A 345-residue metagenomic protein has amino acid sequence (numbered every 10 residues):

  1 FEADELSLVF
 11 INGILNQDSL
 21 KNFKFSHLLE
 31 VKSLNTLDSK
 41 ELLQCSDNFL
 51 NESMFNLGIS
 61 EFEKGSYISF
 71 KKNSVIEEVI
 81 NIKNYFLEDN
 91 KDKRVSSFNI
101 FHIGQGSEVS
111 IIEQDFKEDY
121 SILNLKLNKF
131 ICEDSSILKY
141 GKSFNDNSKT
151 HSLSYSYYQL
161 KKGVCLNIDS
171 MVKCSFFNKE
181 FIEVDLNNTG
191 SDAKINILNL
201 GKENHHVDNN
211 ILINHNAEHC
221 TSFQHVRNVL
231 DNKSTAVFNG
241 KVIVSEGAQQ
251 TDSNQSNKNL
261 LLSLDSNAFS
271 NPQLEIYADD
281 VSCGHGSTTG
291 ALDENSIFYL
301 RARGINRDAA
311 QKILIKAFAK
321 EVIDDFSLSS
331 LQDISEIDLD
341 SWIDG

Functional and structural regions predicted by a protein language model:
F1-N48, M54-L57, E61: Long, low-complexity, mixed-charge
L34-D38, L42-F298, A302-I305, E321 (+1 more regions): Conserved beta-strand/loop scaffold segments within soluble protein domains that form the structured core and edges
